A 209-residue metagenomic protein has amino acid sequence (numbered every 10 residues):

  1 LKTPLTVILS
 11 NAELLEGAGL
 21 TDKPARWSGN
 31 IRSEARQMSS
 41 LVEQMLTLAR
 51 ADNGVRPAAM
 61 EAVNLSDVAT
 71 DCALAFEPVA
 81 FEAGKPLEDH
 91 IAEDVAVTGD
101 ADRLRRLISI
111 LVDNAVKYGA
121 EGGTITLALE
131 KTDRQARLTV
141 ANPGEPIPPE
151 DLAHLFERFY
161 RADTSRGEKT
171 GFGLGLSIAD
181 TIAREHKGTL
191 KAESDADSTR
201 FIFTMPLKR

Functional and structural regions predicted by a protein language model:
E16-D22: Short acidic helix/loop segment immediately C-terminal to the autophosphorylated histidine in two-component histidine
K23, N53-A58, A96-G99: Conserved micro-motifs of the catalytic ATP-binding
S33-M38: Short alpha-helical segment of the dimerization/phosphotransfer core of two-component systems
A59-A62, F81, P86-A96: Conserved catalytic submotifs in the C-terminal HATPase_c
A59-L74, E88, L129: A conserved beta-strand-to-alpha-helix junction within the catalytic ATP-binding
I147-F159: Short conserved segment of the HATPase_c
K187-G188, A192: Conserved glycine-rich
